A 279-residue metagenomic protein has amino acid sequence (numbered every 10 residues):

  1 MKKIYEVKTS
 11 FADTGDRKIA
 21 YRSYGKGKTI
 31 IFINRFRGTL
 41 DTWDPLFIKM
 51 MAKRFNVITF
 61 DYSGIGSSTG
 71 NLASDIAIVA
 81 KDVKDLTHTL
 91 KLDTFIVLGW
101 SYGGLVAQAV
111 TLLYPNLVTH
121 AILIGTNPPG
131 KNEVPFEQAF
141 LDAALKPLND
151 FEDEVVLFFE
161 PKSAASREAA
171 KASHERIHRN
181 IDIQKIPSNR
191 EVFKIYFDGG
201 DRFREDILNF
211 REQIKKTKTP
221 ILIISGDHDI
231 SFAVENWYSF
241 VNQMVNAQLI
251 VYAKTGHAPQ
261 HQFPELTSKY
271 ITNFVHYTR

Functional and structural regions predicted by a protein language model:
R17-S67: Conserved HGGG/HGGXW glycine-rich cap/lid loop of the alpha/beta-hydrolase fold
T59-L98, K269: Active-site loop/oxyanion-hole signature of alpha/beta-hydrolase fold enzymes
G99-G103, A107: Gly/Ala-rich beta-loop-alpha elbow adjacent to hydrolase catalytic centers
L112, T119-F151: Flexible "cap/lid" loop of the alpha/beta hydrolase fold
N132-V134, E152-Q213: Conserved alpha/beta-hydrolase catalytic His-Asp/Glu region
T217, I223-S225: Short beta-strand/loop motif that positions the catalytic acidic residue of the alpha/beta-hydrolase fold
I230-N236: Conserved alpha/beta-hydrolase "acid-adjacent" motif
A247-R279: Catalytic active-site module of serine/aspartate enzymes centered on a nucleophile-bearing elbow/loop
